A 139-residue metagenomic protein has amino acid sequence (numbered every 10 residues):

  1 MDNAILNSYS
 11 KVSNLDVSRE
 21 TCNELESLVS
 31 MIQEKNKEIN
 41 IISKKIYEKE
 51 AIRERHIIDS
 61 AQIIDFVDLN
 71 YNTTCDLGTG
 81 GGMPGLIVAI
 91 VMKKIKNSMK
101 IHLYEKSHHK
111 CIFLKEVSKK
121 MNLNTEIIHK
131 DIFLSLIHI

Functional and structural regions predicted by a protein language model:
A4-L69, K120-M121: Class I SAM-dependent transferase core
Y71-G80: Conserved class I S-adenosyl-L-methionine
G81-K96: Conserved SAM-binding loop of SAM-dependent methyltransferases across substrates and taxa, primarily the Class I
K100-E105: Conserved SAM-binding motif I beta-strand of class I
K110-I112: Short alpha-helix immediately C-terminal to the canonical SAM-binding loop
K115-T125: Short, conserved SAM-binding/catalytic segment of Class I S-adenosyl-L-methionine-dependent methyltransferases
H129-L134: Conserved SAM/SAH-binding loop
I137-I139: Conserved small/polar residues in nucleotide/adenosyl-binding loops
